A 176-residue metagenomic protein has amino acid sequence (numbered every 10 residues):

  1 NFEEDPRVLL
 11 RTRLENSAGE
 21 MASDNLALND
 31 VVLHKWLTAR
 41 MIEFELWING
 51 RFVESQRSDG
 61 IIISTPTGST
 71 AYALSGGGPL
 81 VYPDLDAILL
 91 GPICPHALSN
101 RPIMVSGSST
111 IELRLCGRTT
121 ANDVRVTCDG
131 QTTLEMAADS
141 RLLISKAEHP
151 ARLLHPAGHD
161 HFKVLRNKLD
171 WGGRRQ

Functional and structural regions predicted by a protein language model:
N1-D59: Catalytic core of DAGKc-family lipid kinases
P6-V8, A27, R40-I42, R57-D59 (+5 more regions): A generic structural signal for well-ordered coil/turn residues at beta-strand boundaries that shape enzyme active-site
L14, K35-L37, T65-S69, C94 (+1 more regions): Glycine-rich beta-alpha junction loops
N25-L28, I93-H96, D123-T127: Short Pro/Gly-enriched beta-strand edge/turn motifs at strand-loop
L26-L28, I62-T65, A71-A73, L89-L90 (+3 more regions): Short hydrophobic-aromatic micro-motifs
L33, N49-F52, R101-Q176: ATP/nucleoside-binding phosphotransfer catalytic cores, i.e., glycine-rich phosphate-binding loops
L46, G68, V126: Short aromatic-centered micro-motifs
S55-D59, I63-S99: Gly/Ser/Thr-rich active-site loops/lids in small-molecule metabolic enzymes that frequently grip phosphoryl groups
